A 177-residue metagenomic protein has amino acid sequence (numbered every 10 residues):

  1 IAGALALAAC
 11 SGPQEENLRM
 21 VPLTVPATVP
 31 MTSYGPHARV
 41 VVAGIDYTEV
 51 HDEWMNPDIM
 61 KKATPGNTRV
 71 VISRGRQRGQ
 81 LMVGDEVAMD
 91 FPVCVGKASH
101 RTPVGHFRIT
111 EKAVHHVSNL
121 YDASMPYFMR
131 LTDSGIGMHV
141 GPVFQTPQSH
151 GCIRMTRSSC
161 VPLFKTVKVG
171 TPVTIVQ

Functional and structural regions predicted by a protein language model:
I1-F128, S134-I153, R157-Q177: N-terminal pre-domains immediately preceding structured catalytic cores
